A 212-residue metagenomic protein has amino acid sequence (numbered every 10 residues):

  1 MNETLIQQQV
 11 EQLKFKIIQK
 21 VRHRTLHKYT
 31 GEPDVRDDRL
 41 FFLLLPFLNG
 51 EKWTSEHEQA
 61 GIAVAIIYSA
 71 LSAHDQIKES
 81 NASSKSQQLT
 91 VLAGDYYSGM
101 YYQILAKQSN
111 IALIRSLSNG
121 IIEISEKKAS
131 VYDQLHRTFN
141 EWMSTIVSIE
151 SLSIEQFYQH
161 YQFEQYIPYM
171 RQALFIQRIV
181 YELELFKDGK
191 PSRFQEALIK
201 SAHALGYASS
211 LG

Functional and structural regions predicted by a protein language model:
M1-G212: All-alpha prenyltransferase/terpene-synthase fold signal
